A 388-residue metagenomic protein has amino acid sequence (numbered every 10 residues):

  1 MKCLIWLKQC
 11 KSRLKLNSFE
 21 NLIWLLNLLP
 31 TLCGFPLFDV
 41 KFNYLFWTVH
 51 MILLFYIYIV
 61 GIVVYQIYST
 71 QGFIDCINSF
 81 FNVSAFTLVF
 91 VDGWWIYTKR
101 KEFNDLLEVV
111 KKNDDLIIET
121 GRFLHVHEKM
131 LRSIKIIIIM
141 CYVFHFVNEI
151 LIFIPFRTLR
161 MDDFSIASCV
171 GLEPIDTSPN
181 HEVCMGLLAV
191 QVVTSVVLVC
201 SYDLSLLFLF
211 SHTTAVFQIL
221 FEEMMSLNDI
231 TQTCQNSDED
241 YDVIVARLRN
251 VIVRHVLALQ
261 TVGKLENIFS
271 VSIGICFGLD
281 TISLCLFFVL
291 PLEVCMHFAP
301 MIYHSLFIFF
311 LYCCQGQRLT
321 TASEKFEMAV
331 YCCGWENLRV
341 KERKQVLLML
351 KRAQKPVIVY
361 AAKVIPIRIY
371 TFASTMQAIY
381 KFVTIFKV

Functional and structural regions predicted by a protein language model:
M1-K2, N27-L29, V364-V388: C-terminal helix/juxtamembrane-tail motif
K2-F80, V109-L209, A215, E222-D238 (+3 more regions): Helix-loop-helix junctions within predominantly alpha-helical proteins
D75-I96, V147: Transmembrane alpha-helix/interfacial motif
D92-V110, L206-F210, T214, Y303 (+1 more regions): Inner-leaflet juxtamembrane helices
K99, A246-R249, P366-I369: Conserved, non-catalytic sequence blocks in retroelement Pol enzymes and Pol-derived host proteins
K99-E102, L106, T213-V216, L220 (+5 more regions): Alpha-helical interaction elements in eukaryotic regulators
E223, L227-H297, M301, S305-Y360: Multipass alpha-helical transmembrane domains of eukaryotic endomembrane proteins
